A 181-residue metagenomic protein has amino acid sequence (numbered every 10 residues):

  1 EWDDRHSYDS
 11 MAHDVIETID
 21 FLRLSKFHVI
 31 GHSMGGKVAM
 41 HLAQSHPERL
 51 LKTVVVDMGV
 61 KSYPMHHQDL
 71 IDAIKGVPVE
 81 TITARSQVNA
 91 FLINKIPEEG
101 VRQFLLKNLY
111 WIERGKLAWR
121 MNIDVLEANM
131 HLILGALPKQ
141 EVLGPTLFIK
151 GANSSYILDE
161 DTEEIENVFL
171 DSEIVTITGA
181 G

Functional and structural regions predicted by a protein language model:
E1-H6, P64-H67, D159-E160: Conserved catalytic-core motifs of eukaryotic protein kinase domains, centered on the activation segment
E1-I30: Active-site loop/oxyanion-hole signature of alpha/beta-hydrolase fold enzymes
R23-K26, P47-E48, L143-G144, D171: Active-site acidic short loop of glycosyltransferases
G31-G35, A39: Gly/Ala-rich beta-loop-alpha elbow adjacent to hydrolase catalytic centers
M40-S45, R49-A84: Flexible "cap/lid" loop of the alpha/beta hydrolase fold
M65, V79-L137: Conserved alpha/beta-hydrolase catalytic His-Asp/Glu region
E113-T178: Conserved serine/cysteine hydrolase catalytic core
